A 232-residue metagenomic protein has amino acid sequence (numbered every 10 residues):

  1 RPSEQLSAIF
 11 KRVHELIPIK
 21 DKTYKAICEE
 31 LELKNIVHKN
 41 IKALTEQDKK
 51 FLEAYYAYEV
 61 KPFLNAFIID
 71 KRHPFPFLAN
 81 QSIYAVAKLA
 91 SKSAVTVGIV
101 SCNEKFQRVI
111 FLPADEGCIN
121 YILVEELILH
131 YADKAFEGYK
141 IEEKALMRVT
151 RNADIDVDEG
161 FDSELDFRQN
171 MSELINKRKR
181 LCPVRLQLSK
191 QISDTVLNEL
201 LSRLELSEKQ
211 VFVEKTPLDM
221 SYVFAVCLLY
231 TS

Functional and structural regions predicted by a protein language model:
R1, H38, K49, Y58-P62 (+3 more regions): Long alpha-helical segments found as membrane-embedded helices
R1-I41: Extended, charge-enriched "interface" segments that sit outside catalytic cores
E29-L64: Charged, compositionally biased non-catalytic regions
F51-V97: Extended, Lys/Arg-enriched charged tracts that mediate electrostatic binding to polyanionic substrates
V95-E137, D166, E214-T216: Extended active-site and interfacial segments that coordinate phosphate-rich ligands in large catalytic machineries
I122-D194: Conserved catalytic alpha/beta cores of large enzymes that bind or transform nucleotide phosphates and polynucleotides
L186-L204, Q210-F224: Extended, H/D-rich, highly charged conserved domains that either
Y230-T231: Conserved small/polar residues in nucleotide/adenosyl-binding loops
